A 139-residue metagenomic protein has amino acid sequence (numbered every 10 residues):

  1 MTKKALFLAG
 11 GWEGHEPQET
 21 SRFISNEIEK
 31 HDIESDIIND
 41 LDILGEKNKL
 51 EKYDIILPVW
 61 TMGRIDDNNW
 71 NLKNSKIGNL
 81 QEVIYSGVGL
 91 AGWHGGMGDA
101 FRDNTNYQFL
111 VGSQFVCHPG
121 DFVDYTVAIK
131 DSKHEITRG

Functional and structural regions predicted by a protein language model:
M1-Y53: Aromatic-Pro/Gly-enriched surface loop or interdomain linker that acts as a lid/target-recognition segment
L6-F7, L50-A100: Short alpha-beta junction capping motif
G14-Q18, N74, F101: Loop/helix-junction capping segments adjacent to catalytic residues or to phosphate/diphosphate-binding pockets
S35-D40, D67, V88-A91, D121-T126: Short C-terminal domain-edge/linker segments immediately following a structured domain
G92-G139: An acidic, glycine-rich "communication" segment
